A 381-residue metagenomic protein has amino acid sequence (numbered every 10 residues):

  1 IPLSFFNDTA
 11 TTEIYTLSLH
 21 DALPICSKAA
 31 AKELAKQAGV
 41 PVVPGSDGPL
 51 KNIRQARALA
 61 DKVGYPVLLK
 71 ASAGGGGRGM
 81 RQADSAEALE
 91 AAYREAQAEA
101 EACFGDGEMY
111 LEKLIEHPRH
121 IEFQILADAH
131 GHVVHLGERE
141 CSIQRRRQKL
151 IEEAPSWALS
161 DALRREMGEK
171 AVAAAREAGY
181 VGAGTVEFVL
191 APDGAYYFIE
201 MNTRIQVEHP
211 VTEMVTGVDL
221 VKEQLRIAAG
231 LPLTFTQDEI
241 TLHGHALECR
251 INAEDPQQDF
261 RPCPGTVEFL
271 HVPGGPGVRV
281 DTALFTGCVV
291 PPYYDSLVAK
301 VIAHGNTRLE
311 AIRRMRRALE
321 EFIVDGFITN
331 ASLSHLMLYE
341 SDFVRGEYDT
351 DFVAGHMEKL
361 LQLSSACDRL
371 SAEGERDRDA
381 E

Functional and structural regions predicted by a protein language model:
I1-D21: Positively charged, low-complexity/disordered segments
L3, P66, E108, V133 (+2 more regions): A residue-level signal for beta-strand positions that form part of recognition/binding surfaces within mature
T9-T12, T16, T185, T212 (+2 more regions): Ser/Thr-centric signal marking residues that sit in or immediately flank functional binding/regulatory motifs
A10, E87, A162, D219 (+1 more regions): A generic structural signal for alpha-helix starts
I14, M80, L136, I143 (+6 more regions): Short clusters of hydrophobic/aromatic residues that line enzyme substrate/ligand-binding pockets
S18-T185, L190-Q206: N-terminal beta-alpha lobe that positions the nucleotide/phosphoryl donor in ATP/NTP-coupled carboxylate activation
A171, P210-E381: Catalytic cores of soluble metabolic enzymes centered on carboxylation/carboxyl-transfer
